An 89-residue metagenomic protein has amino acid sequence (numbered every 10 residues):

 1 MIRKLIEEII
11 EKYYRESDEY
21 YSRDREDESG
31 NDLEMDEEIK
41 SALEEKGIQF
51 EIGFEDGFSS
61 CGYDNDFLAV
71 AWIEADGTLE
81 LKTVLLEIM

Functional and structural regions predicted by a protein language model:
R3-Y14, K40-E44: Residue-level detector of alpha-helical secondary structure
D18-M89: Acidic, low-complexity, intrinsically disordered interaction modules
